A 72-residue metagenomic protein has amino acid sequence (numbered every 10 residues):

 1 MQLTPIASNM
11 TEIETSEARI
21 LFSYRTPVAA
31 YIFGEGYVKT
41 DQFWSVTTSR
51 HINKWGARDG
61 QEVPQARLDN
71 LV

Functional and structural regions predicted by a protein language model:
M1-V72: Terminal leader/tail segments of proteins
